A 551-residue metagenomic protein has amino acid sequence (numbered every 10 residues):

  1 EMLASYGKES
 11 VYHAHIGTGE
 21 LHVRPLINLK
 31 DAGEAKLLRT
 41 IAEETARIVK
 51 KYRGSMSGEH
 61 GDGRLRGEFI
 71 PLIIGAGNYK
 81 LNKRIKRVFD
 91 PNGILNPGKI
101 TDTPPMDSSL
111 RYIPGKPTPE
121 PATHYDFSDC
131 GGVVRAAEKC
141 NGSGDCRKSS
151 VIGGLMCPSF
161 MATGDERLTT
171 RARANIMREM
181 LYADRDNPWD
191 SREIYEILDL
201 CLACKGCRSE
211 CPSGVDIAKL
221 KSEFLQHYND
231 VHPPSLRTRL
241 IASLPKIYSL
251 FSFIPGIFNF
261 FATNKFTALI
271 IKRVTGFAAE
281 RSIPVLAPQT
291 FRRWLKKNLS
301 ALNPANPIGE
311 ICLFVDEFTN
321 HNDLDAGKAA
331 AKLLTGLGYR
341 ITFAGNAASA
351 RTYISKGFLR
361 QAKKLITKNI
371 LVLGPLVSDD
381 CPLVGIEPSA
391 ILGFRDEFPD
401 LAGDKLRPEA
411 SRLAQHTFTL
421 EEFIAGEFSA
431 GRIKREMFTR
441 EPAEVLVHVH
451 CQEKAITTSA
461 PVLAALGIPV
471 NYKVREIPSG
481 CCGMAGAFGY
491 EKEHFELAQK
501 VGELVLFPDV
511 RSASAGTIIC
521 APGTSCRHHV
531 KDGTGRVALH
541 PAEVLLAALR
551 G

Functional and structural regions predicted by a protein language model:
E1-A14, L37-A46, K50-K51, E138-N141 (+3 more regions): Conserved alpha/beta core surface patches that mediate binding of polyanionic ligands
M2, P121-V215, P304-I311, V315 (+3 more regions): Long hydrophobic segments that form regular secondary structure
K8-R24, V49-G67, N92-P105, I341-A348 (+3 more regions): Core alpha/beta catalytic barrel or barrel-like domain that forms the active/cofactor pocket in diverse metabolic
V11-H15, L29-L37, S57-G61, L65-A76 (+8 more regions): Alpha-helix capping and helix-loop boundary segments enriched in small/acidic/polar residues
L21-D31, L65-L72, I311-D316, T352-I354 (+1 more regions): Short, hydrophobic beta-strand segments
K30-V49, I74-I85: Helical (often loop-to-helix) elements that flank the catalytic cores of nucleotide-handling enzymes
K51-M56, G63-L200, K219-P233, T238 (+1 more regions): Ferredoxin-type iron-sulfur electron-transfer modules and their immediate structural context
D90, P97, Y112, A218-G551: Iron-sulfur cluster-binding electron-transfer modules in prokaryotic oxidoreductases
